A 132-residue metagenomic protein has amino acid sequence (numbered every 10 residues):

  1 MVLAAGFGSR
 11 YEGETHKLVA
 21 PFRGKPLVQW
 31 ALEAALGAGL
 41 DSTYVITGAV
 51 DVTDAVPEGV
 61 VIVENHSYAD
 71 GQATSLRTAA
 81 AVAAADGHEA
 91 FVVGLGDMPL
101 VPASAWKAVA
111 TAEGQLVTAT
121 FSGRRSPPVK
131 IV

Functional and structural regions predicted by a protein language model:
M1-G13: N-terminal nucleotide-binding beta1-loop-alpha1 segment
V2, Y44-V45, V92-V93, T118: Structural beta-sheet core signal
K17-A31: Short catalytic helix/loop segments, enriched in acidic residues and glycine and frequently bearing histidine
Q29-A90, S104: Conserved N-terminal catalytic core of the sugar/cofactor nucleotidyltransferase
G39, L100-V132: Conserved core of the sugar-phosphate nucleotidyltransferase
L95-P99: The conserved acidic donor/metal-binding loop of glycosyltransferases
